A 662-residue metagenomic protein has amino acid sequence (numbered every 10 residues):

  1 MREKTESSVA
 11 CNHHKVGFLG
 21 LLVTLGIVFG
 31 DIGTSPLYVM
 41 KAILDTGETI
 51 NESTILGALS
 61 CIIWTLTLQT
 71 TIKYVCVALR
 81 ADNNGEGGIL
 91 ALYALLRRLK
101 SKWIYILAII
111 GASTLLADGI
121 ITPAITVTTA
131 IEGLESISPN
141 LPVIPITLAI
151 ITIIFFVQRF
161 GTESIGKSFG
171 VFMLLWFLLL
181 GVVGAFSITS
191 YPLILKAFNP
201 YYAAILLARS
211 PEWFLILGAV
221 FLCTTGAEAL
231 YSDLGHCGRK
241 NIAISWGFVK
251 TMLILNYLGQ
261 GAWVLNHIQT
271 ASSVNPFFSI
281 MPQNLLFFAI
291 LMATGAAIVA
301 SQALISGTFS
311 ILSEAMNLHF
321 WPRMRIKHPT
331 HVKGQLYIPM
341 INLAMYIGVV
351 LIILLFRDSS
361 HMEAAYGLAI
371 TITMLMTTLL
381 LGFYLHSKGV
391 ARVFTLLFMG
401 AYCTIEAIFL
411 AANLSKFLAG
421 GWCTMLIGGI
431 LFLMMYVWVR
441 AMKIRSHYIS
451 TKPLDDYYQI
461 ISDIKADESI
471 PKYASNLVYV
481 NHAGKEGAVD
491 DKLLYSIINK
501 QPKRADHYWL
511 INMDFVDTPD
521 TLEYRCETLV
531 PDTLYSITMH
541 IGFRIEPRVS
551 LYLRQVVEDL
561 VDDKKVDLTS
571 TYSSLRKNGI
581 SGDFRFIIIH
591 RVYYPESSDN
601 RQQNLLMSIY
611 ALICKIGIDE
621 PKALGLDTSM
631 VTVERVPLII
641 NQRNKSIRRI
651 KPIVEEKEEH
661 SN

Functional and structural regions predicted by a protein language model:
R2-N662: The structured alpha-helical core of multi-pass membrane proteins
